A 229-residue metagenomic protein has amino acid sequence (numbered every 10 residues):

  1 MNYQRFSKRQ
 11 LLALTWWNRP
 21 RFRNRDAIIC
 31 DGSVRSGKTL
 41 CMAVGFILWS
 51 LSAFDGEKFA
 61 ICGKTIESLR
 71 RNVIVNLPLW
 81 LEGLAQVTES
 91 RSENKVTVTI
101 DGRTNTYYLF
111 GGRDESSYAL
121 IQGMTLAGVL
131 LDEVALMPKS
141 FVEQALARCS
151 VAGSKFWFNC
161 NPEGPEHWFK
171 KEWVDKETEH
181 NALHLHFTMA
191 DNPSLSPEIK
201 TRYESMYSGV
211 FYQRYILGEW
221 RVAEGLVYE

Functional and structural regions predicted by a protein language model:
M1-E229: Phosphate/NTP-binding elements of NTP-utilizing enzymes
